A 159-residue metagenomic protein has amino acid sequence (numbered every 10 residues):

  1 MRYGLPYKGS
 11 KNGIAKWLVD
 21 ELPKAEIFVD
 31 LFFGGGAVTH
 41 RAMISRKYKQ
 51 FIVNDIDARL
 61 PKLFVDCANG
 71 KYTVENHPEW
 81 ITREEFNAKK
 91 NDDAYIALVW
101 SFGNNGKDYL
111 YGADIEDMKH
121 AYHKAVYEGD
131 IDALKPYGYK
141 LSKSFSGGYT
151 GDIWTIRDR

Functional and structural regions predicted by a protein language model:
M1-F33, A37-V38: S-adenosyl-L-methionine
G35-K47: Conserved SAM-binding loop of SAM-dependent methyltransferases across substrates and taxa, primarily the Class I
S45, K49-R159: Class I S-adenosyl-L-methionine-dependent methyltransferase module
